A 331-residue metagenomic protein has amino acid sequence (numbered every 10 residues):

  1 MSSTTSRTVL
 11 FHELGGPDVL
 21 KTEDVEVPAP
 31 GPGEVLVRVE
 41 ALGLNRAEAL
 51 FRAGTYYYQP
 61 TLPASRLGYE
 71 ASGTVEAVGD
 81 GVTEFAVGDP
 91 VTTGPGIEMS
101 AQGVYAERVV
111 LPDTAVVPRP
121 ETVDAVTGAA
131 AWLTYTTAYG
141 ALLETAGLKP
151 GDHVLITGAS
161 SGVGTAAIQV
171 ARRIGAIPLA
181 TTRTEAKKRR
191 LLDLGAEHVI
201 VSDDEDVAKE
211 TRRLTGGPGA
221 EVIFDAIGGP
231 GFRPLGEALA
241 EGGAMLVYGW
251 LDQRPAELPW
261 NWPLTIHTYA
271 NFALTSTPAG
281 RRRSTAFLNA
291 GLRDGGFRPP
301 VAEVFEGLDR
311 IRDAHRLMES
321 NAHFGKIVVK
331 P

Functional and structural regions predicted by a protein language model:
M1-T4, A279-P331: C-terminal hydrophobic helical "lid"/dimerization subdomain of Rossmann-like NAD(P)H-dependent oxidoreductases
E26-G43, T55-I97: Glycine-rich beta-strand-centered segment in the early N-terminal region that forms part of a ligand/cofactor-binding
E84, G94-G158: NAD(P)H dinucleotide-binding glycine-rich loop of Rossmann-like/cofactor-binding domains, especially the beta1-alpha1
P90, H153, I177, G243-A244: Short glycine-centered segments of the SAM/dcSAM-binding site in methyltransferase folds
V104-Y105, T182-R190, Q253-L258: Short, glycine/polar-rich helix-capping loops at beta-to-alpha or helix-loop-helix junctions that flank or form
A129-E205: Mid-domain Rossmann-like dinucleotide-binding core that forms the NAD(H)/NADP(H) cofactor-binding site
D206-G216: Short amphipathic alpha-helix with an adjacent loop that forms part of the alpha/beta core around
P230-F297, P331: Glycine-rich phosphate-binding loop and adjacent beta-alpha segment of Rossmann(oid) nucleotide-cofactor-binding
